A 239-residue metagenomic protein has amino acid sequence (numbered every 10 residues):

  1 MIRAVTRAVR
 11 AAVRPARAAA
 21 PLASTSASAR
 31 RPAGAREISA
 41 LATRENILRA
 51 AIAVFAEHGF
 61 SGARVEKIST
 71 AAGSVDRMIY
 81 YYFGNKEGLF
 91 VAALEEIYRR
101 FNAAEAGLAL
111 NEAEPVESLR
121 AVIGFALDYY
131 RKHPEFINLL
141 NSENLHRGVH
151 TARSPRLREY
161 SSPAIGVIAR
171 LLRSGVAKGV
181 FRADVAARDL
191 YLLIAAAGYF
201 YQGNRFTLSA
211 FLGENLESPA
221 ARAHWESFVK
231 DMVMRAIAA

Functional and structural regions predicted by a protein language model:
M1-R30, F125-D128, K132, S162-K178 (+1 more regions): C-terminal peripheral helix-coil segments that are non-catalytic and often amphipathic
A42, N46, V54-G88, A92: Helix-turn-helix
I47-F55, A126, V233: Short hydrophobic clusters on alpha-helical segments that form packing/core surfaces in small helical domains
E57-S61, E112, H133, K178: Short coil/turn segments at alpha/beta junctions that flank glycine-rich nucleotide-binding fingerprints
K86, A93, I97, F101 (+4 more regions): Hydrophobic/aromatic residues within well-ordered alpha-helical segments
A93-V122, A152, R158-E159: Amphipathic alpha-helical linker/stalk segments
E117, P155-Y160, A177-L193, H224: All-alpha amphipathic helical-bundle segments outside canonical DNA-binding/catalytic cores that form hydrophobic
K132-P155, N204-L212: Amphipathic alpha-helical segments used for helix-helix packing
